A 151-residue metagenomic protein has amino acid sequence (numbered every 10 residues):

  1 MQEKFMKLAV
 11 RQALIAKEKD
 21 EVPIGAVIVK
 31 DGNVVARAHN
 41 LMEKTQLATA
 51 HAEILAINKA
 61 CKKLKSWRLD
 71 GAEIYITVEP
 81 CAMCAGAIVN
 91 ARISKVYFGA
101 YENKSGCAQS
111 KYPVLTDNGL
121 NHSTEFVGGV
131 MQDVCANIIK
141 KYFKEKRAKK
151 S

Functional and structural regions predicted by a protein language model:
M1-K19, W67, P80-S151: Zinc-dependent deaminase
K4, N33, L55: Active-site phosphate/pyrophosphate-handling residues
A9, A13-A16, A26, A36 (+2 more regions): Small-residue (primarily alanine) positions within well-ordered alpha-helices, especially packing/interaction faces
D20-I24, D70: Short, basic and Ser/Thr-rich N-terminal targeting/leader segments
I24-G32: Short beta-strand scaffold segments in enzyme catalytic cores
V35-M42, S123: Short beta->alpha transition motifs characteristic of CBS
M42, I76, A100: Residues that line or immediately flank small-molecule/substrate-binding pockets and catalytic motifs
Q46, A50, I54-A91: Helix-adjacent hinge/juxtasegments
